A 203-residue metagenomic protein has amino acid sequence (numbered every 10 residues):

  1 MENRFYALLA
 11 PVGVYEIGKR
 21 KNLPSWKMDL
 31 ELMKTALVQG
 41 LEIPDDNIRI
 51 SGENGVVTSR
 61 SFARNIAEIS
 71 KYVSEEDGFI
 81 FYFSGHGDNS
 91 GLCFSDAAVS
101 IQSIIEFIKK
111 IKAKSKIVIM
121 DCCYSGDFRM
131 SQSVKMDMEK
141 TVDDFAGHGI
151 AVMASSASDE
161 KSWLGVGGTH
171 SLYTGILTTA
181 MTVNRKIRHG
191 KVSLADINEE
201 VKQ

Functional and structural regions predicted by a protein language model:
M1-C93: Boundary/activation segment at the start of structured domains
N3-F5, P44-D46, A113-S115, G147-I150: Short glycine-/polar-rich loops that comprise or flank the Walker A/P-loop and associated switch/sensor motifs
R4, S59-V134, H189-G190, D196-I197: Caspase-like (clan CD) cysteine peptidase catalytic core
P11, K116-Q203: Active-site-proximal C-terminal subdomain of hydrolase catalytic domains
W26, L30, A97-I101, H170-T174: Amphipathic alpha-helical segments in well-structured domains
E31, T35, R64-A67, E106 (+4 more regions): Solvent-exposed, polar/charged alpha-helical surfaces in well-ordered, non-transmembrane soluble domains, broadly
